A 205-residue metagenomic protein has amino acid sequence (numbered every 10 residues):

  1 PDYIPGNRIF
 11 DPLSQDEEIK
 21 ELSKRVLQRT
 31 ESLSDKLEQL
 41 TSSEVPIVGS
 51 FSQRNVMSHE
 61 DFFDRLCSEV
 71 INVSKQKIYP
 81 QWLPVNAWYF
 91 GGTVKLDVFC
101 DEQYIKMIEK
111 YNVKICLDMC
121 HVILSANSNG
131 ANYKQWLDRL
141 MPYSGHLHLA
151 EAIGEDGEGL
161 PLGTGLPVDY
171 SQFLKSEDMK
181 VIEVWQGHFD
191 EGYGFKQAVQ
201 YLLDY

Functional and structural regions predicted by a protein language model:
P1-P5, F51-N55, W82-A87, M119-I123 (+2 more regions): Active-site-proximal loop/turn and secondary-structure-junction residues that shape catalytic pockets, frequently
R8-K114, L124: Active-site acidic/histidine proton-transfer and metal-coordination neighborhood in alpha/beta enzyme cores
E21-S43, E109-M119, I123-Y205: Histidine-acidic metal/acid-base catalytic patches
